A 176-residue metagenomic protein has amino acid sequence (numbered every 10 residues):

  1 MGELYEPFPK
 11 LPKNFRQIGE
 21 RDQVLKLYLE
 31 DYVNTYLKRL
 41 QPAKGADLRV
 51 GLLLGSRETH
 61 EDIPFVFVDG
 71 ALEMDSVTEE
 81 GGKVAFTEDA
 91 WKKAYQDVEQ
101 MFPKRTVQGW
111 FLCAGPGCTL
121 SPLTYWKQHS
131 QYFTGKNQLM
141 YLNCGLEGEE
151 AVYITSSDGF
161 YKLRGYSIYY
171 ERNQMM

Functional and structural regions predicted by a protein language model:
M1-G109, A114-M176: N-terminal beta-strand/alpha-helix entry module and adjacent surface of metal-dependent catalytic domains
